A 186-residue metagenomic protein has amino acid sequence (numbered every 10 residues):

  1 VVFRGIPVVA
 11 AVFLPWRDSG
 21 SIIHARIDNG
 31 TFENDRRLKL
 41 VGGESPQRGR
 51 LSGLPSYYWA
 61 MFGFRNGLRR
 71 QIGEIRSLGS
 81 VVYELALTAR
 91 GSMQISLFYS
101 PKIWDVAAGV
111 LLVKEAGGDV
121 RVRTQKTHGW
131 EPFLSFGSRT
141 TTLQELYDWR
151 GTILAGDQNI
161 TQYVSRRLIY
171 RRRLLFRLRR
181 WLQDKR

Functional and structural regions predicted by a protein language model:
V1-D28: DPxDG-like acidic metal-binding loop motif
V8, R48-G49, W149-I153: Short, surface-exposed beta-edge/turn micro-motifs
F13, A25-R26, R37-E44, S165-R166: Short amphipathic beta-strand/extended segments with alternating polar/hydrophobic composition
P15-R17, S56-Y58, G156-N159: Short, flexible beta-strand-to-coil junctions
H24, G42-R48, Q144-Y147: Solvent-exposed alpha-helices and their adjacent loops that cap or buttress functional pockets in soluble metabolic
N29-N34: Short polybasic amphipathic segments
L38-K114: Phosphate/pyrophosphate- and phosphate-bearing ligand-binding catalytic cores of soluble enzymes
R69, A86-R186: Oxyanion/phosphate-interacting regions
